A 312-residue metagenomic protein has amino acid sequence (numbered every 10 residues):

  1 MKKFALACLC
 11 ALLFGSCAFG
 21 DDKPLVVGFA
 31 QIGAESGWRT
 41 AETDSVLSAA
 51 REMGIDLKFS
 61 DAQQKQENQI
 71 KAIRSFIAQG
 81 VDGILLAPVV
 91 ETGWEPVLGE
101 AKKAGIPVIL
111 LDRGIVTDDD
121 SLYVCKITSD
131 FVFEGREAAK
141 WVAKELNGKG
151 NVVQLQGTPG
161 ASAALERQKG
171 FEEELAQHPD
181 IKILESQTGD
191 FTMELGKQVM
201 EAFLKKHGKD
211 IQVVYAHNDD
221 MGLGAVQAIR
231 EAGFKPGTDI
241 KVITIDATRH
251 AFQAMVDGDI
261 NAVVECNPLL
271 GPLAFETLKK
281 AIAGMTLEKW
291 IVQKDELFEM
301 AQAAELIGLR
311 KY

Functional and structural regions predicted by a protein language model:
M1-V26, R51, D56, G99-I106 (+1 more regions): Short, low-complexity disordered leader/linker segments with a strong preference for bacterial N-terminal type II
D21, V27, Q69, K126-V152 (+3 more regions): Hydrophobic alpha-helical segments within soluble ligand-binding/sensing domains
K23-L25, L155, P159-A163, E174-L175 (+1 more regions): Hinge/cleft segment of the Venus flytrap/periplasmic-binding protein
V26-M53, L57-S75, Q79-V81, A87-T92 (+4 more regions): Extracytoplasmic "Venus flytrap"
W38-M53, E134-A138, S162-I181, L195 (+2 more regions): Short, solvent-exposed amphipathic alpha-helices that sit in or adjacent to ligand/effector-binding or catalytic
F59-D61, T117-W141, Q154-L155, S186 (+1 more regions): Short beta-strand elements at the ligand-binding edges of bilobed clamshell
L86-K103, F171, L184-E185, G189-Q253: Hydrophobic alpha-helical
T92-F133, K144, N151, G157 (+2 more regions): Flexible loop/hinge segments that line or gate small-molecule binding clefts
